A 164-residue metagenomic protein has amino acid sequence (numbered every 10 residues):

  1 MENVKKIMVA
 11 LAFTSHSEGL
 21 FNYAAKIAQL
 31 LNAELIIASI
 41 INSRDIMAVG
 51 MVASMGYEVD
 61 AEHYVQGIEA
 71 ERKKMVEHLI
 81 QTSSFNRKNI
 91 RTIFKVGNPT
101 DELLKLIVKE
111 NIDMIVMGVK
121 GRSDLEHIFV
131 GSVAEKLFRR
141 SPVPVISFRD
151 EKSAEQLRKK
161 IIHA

Functional and structural regions predicted by a protein language model:
E2, L30, I80-I115, K152-A164: Structural beta-alpha unit
E2-E58, H163-A164: Small/aliphatic-rich secondary-structure junction motif
L31, V133, S141-P142: Short, structured coil segments at secondary-structure junctions
I36-A38, R91-K95, I146: General small-molecule cofactor/ligand-binding pocket signal
R44-D45, E102, D124, E155: Generic structural signal for helix capping and beta-alpha/helix-loop junctions
Y57-R72: A short acidic, glycine-rich active-site loop that binds or catalyzes chemistry on phosphate/adenosine moieties
M114-K136, E155-Q156: Glycine-rich, Arg-bearing micro-motifs that act as flexible, cationic patches
V143-E151: Short, flexible loop segments at boundaries between secondary-structure elements
